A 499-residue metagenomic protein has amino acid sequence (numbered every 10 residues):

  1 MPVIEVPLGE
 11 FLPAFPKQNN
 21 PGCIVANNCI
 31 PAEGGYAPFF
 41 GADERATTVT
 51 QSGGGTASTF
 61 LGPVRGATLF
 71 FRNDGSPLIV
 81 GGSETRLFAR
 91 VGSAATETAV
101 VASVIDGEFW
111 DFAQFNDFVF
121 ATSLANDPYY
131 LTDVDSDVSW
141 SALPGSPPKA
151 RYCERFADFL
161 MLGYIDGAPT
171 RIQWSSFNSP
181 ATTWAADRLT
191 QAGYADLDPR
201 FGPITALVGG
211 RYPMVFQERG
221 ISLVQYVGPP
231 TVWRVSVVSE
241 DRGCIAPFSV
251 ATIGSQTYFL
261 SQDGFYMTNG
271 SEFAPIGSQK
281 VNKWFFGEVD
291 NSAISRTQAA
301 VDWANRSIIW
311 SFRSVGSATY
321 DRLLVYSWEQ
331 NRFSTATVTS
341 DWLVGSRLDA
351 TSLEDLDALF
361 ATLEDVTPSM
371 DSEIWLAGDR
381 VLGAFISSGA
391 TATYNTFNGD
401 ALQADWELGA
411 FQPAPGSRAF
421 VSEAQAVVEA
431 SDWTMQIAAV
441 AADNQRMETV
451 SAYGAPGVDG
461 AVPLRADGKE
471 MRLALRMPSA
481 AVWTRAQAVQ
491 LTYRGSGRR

Functional and structural regions predicted by a protein language model:
M1-A94, V104-D117, D241-Q256, Q262-R499: Beta-sheet repeat architectures centered on beta-propellers
T50-V64, E97-E108, D137-T297: Beta-propeller and closely related beta-pinwheel folds
A67, P128-Y129, W140, C153 (+3 more regions): Generic beta-strand hydrophobic packing signal
G81, A121, Y130-T132, V215 (+1 more regions): Short beta-strand element of the conserved SAM-dependent methyltransferase core
R86-G92, D127-S136, G167-R188, L223 (+3 more regions): Short beta-strand segments and strand-loop junctions that repeat across beta-rich extracellular domains
A102, L131-T132, S139-P148, G210-P213 (+4 more regions): Generic structural signal for short, solvent-exposed loop/turn connectors between secondary structure elements
W110-L143: Hydrophobic or amphipathic alpha-helical targeting/insertion segments
T122, S176-W184, G220, G383-S387 (+1 more regions): A broad, low-specificity signal for short, low-complexity segments enriched in glycine/proline and polar/charged
